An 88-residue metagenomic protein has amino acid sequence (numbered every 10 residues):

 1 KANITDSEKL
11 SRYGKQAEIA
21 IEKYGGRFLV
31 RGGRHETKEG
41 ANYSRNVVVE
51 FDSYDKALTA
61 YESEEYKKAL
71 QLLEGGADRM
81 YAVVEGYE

Functional and structural regions predicted by a protein language model:
K1-R45, E50-E62, E85-E88: Short S/T/G/P-rich N-terminal loop/turn motif that feeds into the first structured element of a domain
A57-A82: C-terminal structural segments of small proteins and small subunits
